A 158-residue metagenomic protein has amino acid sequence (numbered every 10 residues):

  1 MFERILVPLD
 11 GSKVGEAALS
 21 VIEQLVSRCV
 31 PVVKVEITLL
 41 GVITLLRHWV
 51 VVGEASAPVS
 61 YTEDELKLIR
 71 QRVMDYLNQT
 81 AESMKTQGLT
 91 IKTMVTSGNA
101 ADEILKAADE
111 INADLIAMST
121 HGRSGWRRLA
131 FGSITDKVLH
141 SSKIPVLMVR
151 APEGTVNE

Functional and structural regions predicted by a protein language model:
M1-V59, G154: Small/aliphatic-rich secondary-structure junction motif
E3-R4, L9, K13, K106-E158: Gly/Ser-rich helix-loop-strand patches that form or flank binding pockets for ribonucleotide-derived cofactors
A18-V21, V73-Y76, A100: Hydrophobic alpha-helical membrane-association signature
Q24, R28, Q79-I116, E153-E158: Structural beta-alpha unit
P31, V42-L45, L68-V73, E82: Redox- and metal-dependent alpha/beta enzyme cores, enriched for Fe-S-associated oxidoreductases and cofactor-handling
V35, L89-I91, I144: A structural micro-motif
T38-L40, K92-T96, L147: General small-molecule cofactor/ligand-binding pocket signal
V59-D75: A short acidic, glycine-rich active-site loop that binds or catalyzes chemistry on phosphate/adenosine moieties
